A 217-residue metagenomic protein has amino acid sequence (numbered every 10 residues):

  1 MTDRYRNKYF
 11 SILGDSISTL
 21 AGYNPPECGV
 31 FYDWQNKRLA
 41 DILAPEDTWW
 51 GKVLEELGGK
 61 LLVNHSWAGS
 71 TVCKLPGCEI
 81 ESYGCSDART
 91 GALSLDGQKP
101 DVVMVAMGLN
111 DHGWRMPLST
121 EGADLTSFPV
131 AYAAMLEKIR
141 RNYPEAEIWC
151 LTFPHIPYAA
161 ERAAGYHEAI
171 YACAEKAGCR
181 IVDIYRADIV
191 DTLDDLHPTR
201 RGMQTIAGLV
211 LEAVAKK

Functional and structural regions predicted by a protein language model:
T2-D3, Y166: Catalytic phosphate/metal-binding cores of nucleic-acid and nucleotide-processing enzymes, i.e., regions that mediate
D3, I42, T199: Aromatic-acidic/polar surface patches that form glycan- and anion
D3-R4, G97: Short, flexible hinge/linker loops that cap or flank conserved catalytic cores
Y5-R6, Y143: Short, flexible coil/linker segments at domain boundaries that flank nucleotide/cofactor-interacting
Y9, Y23-G122, V130: Conserved SGNH/GDSL esterase-like catalytic core that processes O-acyl groups on lipids and polysaccharides
L13-G14, L151: Short hydrophobic segments within beta-strands
I17-S18: Short active-site segment of divalent metal-dependent hydrolases/proteases that encodes the spacing between
C85-K217: Alpha-helical cap/lid subdomain in secreted, periplasmic, or secretory-pathway luminal O-acyl-processing enzymes
